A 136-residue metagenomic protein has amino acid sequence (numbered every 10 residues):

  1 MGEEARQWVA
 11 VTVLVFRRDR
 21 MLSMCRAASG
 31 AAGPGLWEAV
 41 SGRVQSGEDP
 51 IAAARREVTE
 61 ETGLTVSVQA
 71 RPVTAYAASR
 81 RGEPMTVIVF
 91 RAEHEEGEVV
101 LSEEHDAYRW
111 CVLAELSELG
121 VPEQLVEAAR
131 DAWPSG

Functional and structural regions predicted by a protein language model:
M1-L22, R43, T74-A75, E93: Conserved N-terminal beta-strand and adjoining loop/helix that marks the start of the Nudix/MutT-like hydrolase domain
E3-Q7, G33-L36, R80-T86, S102-H105: A generic structural micro-feature
A5, V13-L14, S29, R80 (+2 more regions): Short secondary-structure boundary/capping segments
D19, A75-E98, R109: Active-site-adjacent beta-strand/loop module that shapes the phosphate/pyrophosphate-binding cleft
R20-E60: Conserved Nudix-box catalytic region and its N-terminal flanking loop in Nudix hydrolases and closely related
T65-T74: A short coil-to-beta-strand element that immediately follows conserved catalytic motifs
R91, V100-W133: NUDIX/MutT-family hydrolases
